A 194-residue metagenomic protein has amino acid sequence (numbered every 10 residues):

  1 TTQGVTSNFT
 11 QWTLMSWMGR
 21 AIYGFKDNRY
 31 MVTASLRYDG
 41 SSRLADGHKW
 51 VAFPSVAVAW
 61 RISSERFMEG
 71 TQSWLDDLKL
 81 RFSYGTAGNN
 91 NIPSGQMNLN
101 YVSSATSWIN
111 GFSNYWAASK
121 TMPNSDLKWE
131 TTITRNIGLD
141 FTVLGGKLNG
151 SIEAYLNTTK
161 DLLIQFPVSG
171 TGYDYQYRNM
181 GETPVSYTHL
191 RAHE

Functional and structural regions predicted by a protein language model:
T1-R191: Extracellular/periplasmic, surface-exposed regions of secreted and cell-surface proteins
E194: Active-site beta-to-alpha loop of glycosyltransferases that engages the nucleotide-sugar donor
